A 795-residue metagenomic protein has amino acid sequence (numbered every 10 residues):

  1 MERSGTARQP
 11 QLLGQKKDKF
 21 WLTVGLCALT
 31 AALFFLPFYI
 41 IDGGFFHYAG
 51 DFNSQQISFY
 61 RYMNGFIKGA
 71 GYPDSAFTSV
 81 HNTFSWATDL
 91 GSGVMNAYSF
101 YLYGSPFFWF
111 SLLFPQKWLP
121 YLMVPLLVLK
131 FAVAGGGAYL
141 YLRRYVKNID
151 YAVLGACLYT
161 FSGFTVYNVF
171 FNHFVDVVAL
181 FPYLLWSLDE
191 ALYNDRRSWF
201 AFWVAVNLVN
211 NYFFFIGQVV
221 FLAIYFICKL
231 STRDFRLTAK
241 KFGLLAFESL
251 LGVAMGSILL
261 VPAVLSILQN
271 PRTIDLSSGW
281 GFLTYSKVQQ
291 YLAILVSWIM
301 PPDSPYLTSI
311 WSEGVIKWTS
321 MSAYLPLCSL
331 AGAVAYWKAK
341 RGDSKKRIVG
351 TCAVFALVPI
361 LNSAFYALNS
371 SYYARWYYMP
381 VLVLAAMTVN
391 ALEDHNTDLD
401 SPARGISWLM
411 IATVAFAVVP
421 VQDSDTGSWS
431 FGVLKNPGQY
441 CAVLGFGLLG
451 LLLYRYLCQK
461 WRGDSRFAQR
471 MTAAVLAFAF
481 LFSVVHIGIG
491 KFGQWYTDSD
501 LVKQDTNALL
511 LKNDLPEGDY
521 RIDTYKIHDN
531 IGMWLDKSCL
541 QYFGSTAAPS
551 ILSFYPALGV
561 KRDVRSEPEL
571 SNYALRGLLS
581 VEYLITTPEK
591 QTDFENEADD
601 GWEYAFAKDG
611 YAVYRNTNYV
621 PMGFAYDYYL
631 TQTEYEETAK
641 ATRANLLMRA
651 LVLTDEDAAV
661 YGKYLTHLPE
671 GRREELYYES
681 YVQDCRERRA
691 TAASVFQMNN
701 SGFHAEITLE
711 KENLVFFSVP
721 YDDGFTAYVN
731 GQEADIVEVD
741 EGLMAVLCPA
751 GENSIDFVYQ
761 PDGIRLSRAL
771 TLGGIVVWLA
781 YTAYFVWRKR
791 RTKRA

Functional and structural regions predicted by a protein language model:
M1-I40, L244-L245, L452, R466-L476 (+1 more regions): Start-transfer (signal-anchor) and selected internal transmembrane alpha helices of multi-pass inner/ER membrane
G5, P10, G14-K16, L665-A795: Active-site-proximal, structured, solvent-exposed surfaces of multi-pass membrane proteins that position macromolecular
C27, L127, F131-R144, D150-S231 (+6 more regions): Membrane-embedded helix bundles of polyisoprenyl
P37-Y145, D150-P182, V206-N210, A293 (+2 more regions): Active-site lumenal/periplasmic loops and adjacent helix-entry segments of GT-C-fold, multi-pass membrane
N53-I57, R61-A76, P106, K241-F242 (+4 more regions): Periplasmic/ER-lumenal interhelical loops and adjacent helix-loop junctions in multi-pass membrane proteins
N194-D195, F214, K345-T506, E752-A795: Contiguous transmembrane helix-bundle modules in multi-pass membrane proteins
D234-G243, A333-A356: Membrane-interface helix-loop-helix junctions at transmembrane boundaries of multi-pass membrane enzymes, predominantly
M471-N713, F717-F725, N730-A734: Soluble catalytic regions of membrane-associated enzymes that act on cell-envelope and secretory-pathway components
